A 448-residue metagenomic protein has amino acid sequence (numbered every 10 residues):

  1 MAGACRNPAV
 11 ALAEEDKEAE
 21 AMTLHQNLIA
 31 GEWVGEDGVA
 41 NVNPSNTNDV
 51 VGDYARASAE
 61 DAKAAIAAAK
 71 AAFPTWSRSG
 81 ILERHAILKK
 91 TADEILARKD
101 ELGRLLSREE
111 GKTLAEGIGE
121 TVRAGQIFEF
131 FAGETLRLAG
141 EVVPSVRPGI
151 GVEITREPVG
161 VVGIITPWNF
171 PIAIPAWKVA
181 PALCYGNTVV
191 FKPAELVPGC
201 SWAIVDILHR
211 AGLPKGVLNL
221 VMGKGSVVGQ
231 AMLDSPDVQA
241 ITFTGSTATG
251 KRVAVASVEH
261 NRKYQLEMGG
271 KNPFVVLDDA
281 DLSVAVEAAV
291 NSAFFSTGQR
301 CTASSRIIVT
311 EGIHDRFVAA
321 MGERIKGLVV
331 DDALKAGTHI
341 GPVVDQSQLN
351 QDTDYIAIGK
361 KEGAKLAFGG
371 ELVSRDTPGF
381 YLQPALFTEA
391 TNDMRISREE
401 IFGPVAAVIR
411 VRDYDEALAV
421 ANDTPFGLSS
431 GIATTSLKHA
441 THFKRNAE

Functional and structural regions predicted by a protein language model:
G3-D53, A86-K90, G140-I165, Q265-M268 (+3 more regions): Terminal low-complexity tails and localization/encapsulation signals of metabolic enzymes
V39, V51-A57, A72-R78, I164 (+6 more regions): Short, well-ordered beta-strand elements within core beta-sheets of diverse protein domains
P44-S45, A59-A62, I81, K99 (+5 more regions): Residues at or immediately preceding the N-termini of alpha-helices
N48, R84, L106, F128 (+9 more regions): Residue-level signal for inorganic ion chemistry
D49-L138, G149: Glycine-rich loop-to-alpha-helix module at the N-terminal edge of alpha/beta enzyme cores
I66, H85-A92, G103, T121 (+10 more regions): Hydrophobic face of alpha-helices
G140-V284, V411, T434: Rossmann-like NAD(P) dinucleotide-binding subdomain of oxidoreductase/dehydrogenase enzymes
D234, A240, A248-T391, Y414 (+2 more regions): ALDH superfamily catalytic-core signature
